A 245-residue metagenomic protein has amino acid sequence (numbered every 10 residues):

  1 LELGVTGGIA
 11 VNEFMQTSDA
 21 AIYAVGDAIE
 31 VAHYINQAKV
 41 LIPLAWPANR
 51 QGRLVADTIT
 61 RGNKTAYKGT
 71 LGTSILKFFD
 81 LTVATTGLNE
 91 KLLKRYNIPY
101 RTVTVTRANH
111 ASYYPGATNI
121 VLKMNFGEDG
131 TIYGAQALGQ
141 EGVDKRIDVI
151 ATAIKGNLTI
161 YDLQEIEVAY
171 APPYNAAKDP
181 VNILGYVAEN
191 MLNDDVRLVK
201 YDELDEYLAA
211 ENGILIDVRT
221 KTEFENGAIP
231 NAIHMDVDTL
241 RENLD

Functional and structural regions predicted by a protein language model:
L1-D57, V149, A153: FAD-site-proximal beta/loop scaffold in flavoenzymes
L3-I9, D195-V199, M235-T239: Short gly/ser/thr-rich secondary-structure transition/capping motifs
S18, Y96, A228-P230: Short, structured coil segments at secondary-structure junctions
I22-A24, Y100-T102, L215, A232-H234: Conserved beta-strand scaffold positions in the cores of enzyme catalytic domains, especially in NTP/NDP-utilizing
A28-E141, A176, P180-Y207, G213: Mid-to-C-terminal Rossmann-like scaffold of FAD/NAD(P)H-dependent oxidoreductases
Q140-T159: A short, polar/charged loop-to-alpha-helix boundary motif
I160-I166, K178: Catalytic P-loop NTP-binding/switch module of NTPases
E206-D245: Positively charged, proline/Ser/Thr-rich regional signature most characteristic of the Rhodanese/CDC25-like
